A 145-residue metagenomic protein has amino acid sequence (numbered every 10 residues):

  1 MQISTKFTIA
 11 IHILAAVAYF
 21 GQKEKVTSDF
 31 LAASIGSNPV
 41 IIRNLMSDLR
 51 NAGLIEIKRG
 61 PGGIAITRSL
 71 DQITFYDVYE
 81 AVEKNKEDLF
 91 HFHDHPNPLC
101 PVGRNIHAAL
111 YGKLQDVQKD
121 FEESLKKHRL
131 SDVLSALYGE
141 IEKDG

Functional and structural regions predicted by a protein language model:
A10-Q22: Short amphipathic alpha-helical interface segments
K23-V26, I55: Conserved hydrophobic residue
V26-G36: A short alpha-helical element within helix-turn-helix/winged-helix DNA-binding domains across DNA-binding proteins
N38-I41: Short coil turns linking two alpha-helices in DNA-binding domains
M46-A52: Basic amphipathic alpha-helical segments that dock to polyanions
A52-T67: Beta-hairpin "wing" of winged helix-turn-helix
D71-H95: Conserved segment of winged-helix/HTH DNA-binding domains
H91-G145: C-terminal regulatory/oligomerization modules of transcriptional regulators
